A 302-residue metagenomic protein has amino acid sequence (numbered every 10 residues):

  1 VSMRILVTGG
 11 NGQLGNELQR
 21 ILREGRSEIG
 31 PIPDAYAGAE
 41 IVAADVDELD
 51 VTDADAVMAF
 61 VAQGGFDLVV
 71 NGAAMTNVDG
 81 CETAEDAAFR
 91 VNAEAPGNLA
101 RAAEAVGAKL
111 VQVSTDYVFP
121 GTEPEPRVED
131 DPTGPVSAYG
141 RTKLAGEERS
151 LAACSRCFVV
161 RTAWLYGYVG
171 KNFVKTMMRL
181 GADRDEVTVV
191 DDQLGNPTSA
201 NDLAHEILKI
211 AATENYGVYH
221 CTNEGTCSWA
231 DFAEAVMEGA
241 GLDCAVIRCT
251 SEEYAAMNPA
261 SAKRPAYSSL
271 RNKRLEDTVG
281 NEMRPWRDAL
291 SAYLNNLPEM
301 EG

Functional and structural regions predicted by a protein language model:
M3-E28: N-terminal Rossmann NAD(P)H-binding glycine-rich loop of SDR-like oxidoreductase domains
E40-D55: Rossmann-fold cofactor-recognition segment
V51-V91, A102: NAD(P)H-binding glycine-rich loop region in Rossmannoid oxidoreductase-like domains and their noncatalytic homologs
R90, E94-N98, K109, V118-V160 (+1 more regions): Catalytic helix-loop patch of NAD(P)-dependent Rossmann-fold dehydrogenases
E148-G195, A200-D202, L208: NAD(P)-dependent short-chain dehydrogenase/reductase
V189-L194, Y219-T226, T278: Glycine-rich Rossmann NAD(P)(H)-binding loop
E206, T213-A260, L294, E301-G302: Mid/C-terminal beta-alpha module of Rossmann-like enzyme folds, strongest in SDR-family dehydrogenases/epimerases
K263-G302: C-terminal amphipathic/interface module of NAD(P)-dependent oxidoreductases and related NAD-binding regulators
